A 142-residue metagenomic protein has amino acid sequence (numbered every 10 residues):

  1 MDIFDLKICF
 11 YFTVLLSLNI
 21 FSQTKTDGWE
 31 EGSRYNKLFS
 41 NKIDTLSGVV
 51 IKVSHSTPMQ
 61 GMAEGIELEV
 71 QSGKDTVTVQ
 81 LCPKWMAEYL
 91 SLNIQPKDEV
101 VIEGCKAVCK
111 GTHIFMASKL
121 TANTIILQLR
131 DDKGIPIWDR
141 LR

Functional and structural regions predicted by a protein language model:
M1-F10: Bacterial N-terminal signal peptides that target proteins for export
S17-N19: N-terminal signal peptide c-region/cleavage motif recognized by signal peptidases
T24-T45: Short boundary/loop segments of OB/S1/cold-shock single-stranded nucleic-acid-binding domains
K42-M62: Structural detector for short beta-strands of small beta-barrel domains
I51-H55, V79-L90: N-terminal post-signal-peptidase region of extra-cytosolic proteins
M59-L81: OB-fold (S1/OB) nucleic-acid-binding surfaces
M86-I102: Short nucleic-acid-contacting surface segments enriched for D/E, G, S/T with interspersed K/R
A107-P136: OB-fold/S1-family single-stranded nucleic acid-binding modules
